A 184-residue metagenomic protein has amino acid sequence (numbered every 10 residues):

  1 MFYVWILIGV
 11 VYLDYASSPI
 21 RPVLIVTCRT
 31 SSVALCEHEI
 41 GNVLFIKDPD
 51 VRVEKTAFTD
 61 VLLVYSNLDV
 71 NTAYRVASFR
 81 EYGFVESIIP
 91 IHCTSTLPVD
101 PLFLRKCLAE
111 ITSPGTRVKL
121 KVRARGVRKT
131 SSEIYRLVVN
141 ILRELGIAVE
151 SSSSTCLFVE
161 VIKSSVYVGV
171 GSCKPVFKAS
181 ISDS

Functional and structural regions predicted by a protein language model:
F2-S184: SAM-dependent transferase fold signal centered on methyltransferase-like domains, encompassing both Class I
